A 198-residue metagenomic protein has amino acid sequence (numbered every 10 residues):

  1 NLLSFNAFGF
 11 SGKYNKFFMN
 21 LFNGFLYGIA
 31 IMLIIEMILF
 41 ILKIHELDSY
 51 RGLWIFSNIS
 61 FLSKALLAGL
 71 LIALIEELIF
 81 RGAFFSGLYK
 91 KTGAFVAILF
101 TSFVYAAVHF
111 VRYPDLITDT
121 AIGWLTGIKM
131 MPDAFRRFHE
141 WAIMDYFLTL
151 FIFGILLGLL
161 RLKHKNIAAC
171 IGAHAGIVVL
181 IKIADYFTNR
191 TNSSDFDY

Functional and structural regions predicted by a protein language model:
N1, I34-L42, I75, I79 (+5 more regions): Alpha-helical membrane-inserting segments
N1, N166, S194-Y198: Short, intrinsically disordered, charge-balanced linker/junction segments flanking boundaries in proteins
L2-S11, A73-K91, F138-H164: Cytoplasmic juxtamembrane interface segments
L3-A73, K90, L116-W141, D197: Juxtamembrane helix-loop-helix connectors linking adjacent transmembrane helices in multi-pass membrane enzymes
L21, F25, I29, L66 (+8 more regions): Residue-level signature of the transmembrane alpha-helical core of multi-pass small-molecule transporters
H45, F110, P114, I183-F187: A short secondary-structure junction motif
I75-A107, Y113-L125, L159-N166: Membrane-interface helix/loop boundary segments of multi-pass membrane proteins
A175-Y198: C-terminal membrane module of polytopic membrane proteins
